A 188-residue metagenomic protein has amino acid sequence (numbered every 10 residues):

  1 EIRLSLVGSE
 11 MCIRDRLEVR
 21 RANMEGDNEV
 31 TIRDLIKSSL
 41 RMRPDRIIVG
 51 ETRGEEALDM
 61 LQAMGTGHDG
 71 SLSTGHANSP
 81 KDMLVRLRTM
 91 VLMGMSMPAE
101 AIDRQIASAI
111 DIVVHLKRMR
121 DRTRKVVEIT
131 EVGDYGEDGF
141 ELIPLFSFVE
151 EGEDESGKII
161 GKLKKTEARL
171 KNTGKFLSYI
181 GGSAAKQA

Functional and structural regions predicted by a protein language model:
E1, D34, D59, K171-N172: Short Gly/charged-rich anion-binding patches and loops
E1-I13: Single conserved hydrophobic/aromatic residue that forms the stacking wall/gate of nucleotide- or nucleobase-binding
G8, G26, G50, G54 (+3 more regions): Glycine-centered flexibility sites
R14-T52, T66: Conserved nucleotide-sensing/catalytic segment adjacent to the nucleotide-binding pocket in NTP-handling enzymes
E18-R20, G75, G133, V149: Residues at the C-termini of beta-strands that transition into short coil/loop
S38, Q62-A63, A168, K175: Hydrophobic/aromatic ligand-binding patch that stacks against planar heteroaromatic rings of cofactors or nucleotides
S39-E137: Conserved P-loop NTPase nucleotide-binding/switch module
D121-A188: NTP-binding/hydrolysis catalytic cores, primarily Walker-type P-loop NTPases
